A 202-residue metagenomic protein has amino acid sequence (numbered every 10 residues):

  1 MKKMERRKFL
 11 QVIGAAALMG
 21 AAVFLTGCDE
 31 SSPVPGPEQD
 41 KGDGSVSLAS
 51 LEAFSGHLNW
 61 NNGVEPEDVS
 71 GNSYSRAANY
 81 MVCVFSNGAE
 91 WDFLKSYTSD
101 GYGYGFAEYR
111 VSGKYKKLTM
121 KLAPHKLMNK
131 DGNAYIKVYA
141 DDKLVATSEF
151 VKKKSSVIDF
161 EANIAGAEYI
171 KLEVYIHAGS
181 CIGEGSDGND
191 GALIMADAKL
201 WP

Functional and structural regions predicted by a protein language model:
M1-A17: N-terminal secretory signal peptides and thylakoid transit peptides that target proteins across membranes
M19-V23: Hydrophobic h-region of N-terminal signal peptides that target proteins for export in Gram-negative bacteria
T26-G27: C-terminal motif of bacterial Sec signal peptides marking the signal peptidase cleavage site
E30: Short, conserved catalytic or interaction motifs in soluble domains
G36-P202: Gly-Asp-aromatic-enriched flexible segments
